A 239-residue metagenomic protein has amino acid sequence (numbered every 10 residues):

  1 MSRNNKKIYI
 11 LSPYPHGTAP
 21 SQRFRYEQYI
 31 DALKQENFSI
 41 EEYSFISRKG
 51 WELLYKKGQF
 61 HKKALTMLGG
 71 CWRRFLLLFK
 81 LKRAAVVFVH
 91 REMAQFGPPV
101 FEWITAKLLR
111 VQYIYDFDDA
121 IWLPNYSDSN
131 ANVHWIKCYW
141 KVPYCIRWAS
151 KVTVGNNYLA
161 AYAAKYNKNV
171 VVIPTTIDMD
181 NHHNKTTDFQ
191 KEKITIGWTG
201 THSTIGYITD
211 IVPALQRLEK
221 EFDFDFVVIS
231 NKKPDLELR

Functional and structural regions predicted by a protein language model:
N4-Y9: Extreme N-terminal starter segment of soluble prokaryotic enzymes
S12-A84, S230-E237: N-terminal strand-loop element at the rim of the active site of nucleotide-sugar-dependent glycosyltransferases
Y14, R23, V87-R110, D116 (+2 more regions): An aromatic- and histidine-rich active-site surface loop
H16-A32, E42, D178-N184, D188-R239: Conserved catalytic-core segment of nucleotide-activated headgroup transferases in glycan assembly
I46-F60, Y113-P143, D178, Q190-E192: Acceptor-binding helix/loop patch of EC 2.4 sugar-transfer enzymes, predominantly nucleotide-sugar-dependent
C71-R83, G97-D116, I121-L123, N132-V152: Membrane-proximal helix-turn-helix segments that form the acceptor-binding/catalytic region of lipid-linked
R91, N156-N157: Helix N-cap/beta->alpha junction signal
Y158, T176: Carbohydrate-associated surface elements
